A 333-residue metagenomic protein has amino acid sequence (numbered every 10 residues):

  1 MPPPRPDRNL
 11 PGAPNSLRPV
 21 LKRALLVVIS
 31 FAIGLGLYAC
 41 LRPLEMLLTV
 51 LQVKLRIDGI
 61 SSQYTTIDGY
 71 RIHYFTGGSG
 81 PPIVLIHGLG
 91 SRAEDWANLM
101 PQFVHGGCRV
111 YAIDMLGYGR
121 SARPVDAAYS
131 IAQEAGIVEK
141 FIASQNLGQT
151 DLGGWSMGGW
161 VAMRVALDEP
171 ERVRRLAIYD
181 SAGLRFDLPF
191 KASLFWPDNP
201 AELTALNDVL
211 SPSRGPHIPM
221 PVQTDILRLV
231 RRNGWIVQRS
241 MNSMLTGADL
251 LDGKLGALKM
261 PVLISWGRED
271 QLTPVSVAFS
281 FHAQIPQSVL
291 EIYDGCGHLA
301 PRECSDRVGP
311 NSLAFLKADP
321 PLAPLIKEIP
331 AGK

Functional and structural regions predicted by a protein language model:
M1-P81, H105-C108, K317-K333: Alpha/beta-hydrolase fold catalytic core
E45, P197-A257: Conserved alpha/beta-hydrolase catalytic His-Asp/Glu region
T65-D68, F75, Y111-G153, P310: Active-site loop/oxyanion-hole signature of alpha/beta-hydrolase fold enzymes
Y70, F75-R120: Conserved HGGG/HGGXW glycine-rich cap/lid loop of the alpha/beta-hydrolase fold
W160-D168, R174-T204: Flexible "cap/lid" loop of the alpha/beta hydrolase fold
L258, I264-W266, D270: Short beta-strand/loop motif that positions the catalytic acidic residue of the alpha/beta-hydrolase fold
Q271-V277: Conserved alpha/beta-hydrolase "acid-adjacent" motif
S288-K333: Catalytic active-site module of serine/aspartate enzymes centered on a nucleophile-bearing elbow/loop
